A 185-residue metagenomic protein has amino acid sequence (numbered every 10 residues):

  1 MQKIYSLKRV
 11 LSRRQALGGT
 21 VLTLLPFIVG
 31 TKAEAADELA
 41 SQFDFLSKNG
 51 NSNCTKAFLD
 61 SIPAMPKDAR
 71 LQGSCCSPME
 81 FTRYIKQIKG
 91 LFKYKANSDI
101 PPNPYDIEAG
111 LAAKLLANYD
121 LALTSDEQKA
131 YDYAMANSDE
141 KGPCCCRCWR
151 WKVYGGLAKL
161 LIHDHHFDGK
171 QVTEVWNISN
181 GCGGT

Functional and structural regions predicted by a protein language model:
M1-L11, G19-F27: N-terminal secretory signal peptides
T20, W176-S179: A general structural motif at alpha-helix termini
L24-L25, I162, N180: Residue-level detector of secondary-structure transition/capping positions
V29-A35: Sec-dependent signal peptide cleavage junction
E38-W151, F167-V175: Acidic/His-rich structured neighborhood in mature extracellular/periplasmic domains
G155-H163: Short glycine/serine- and small hydrophobic-enriched flexible loop segments
G181-T185: Secretory-pathway/luminal and periplasmic proteins that interact with or process carbohydrate-rich
